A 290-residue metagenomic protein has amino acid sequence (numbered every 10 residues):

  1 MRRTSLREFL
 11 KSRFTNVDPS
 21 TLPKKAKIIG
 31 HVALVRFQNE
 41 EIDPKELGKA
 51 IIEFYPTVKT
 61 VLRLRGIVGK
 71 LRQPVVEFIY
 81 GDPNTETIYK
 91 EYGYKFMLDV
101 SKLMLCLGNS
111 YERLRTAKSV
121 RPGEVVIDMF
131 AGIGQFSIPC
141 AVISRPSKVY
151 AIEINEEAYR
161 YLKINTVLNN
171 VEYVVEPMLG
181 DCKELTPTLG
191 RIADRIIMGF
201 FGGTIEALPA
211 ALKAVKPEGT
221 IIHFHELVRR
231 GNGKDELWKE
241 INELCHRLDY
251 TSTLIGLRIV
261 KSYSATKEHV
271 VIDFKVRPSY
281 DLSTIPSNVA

Functional and structural regions predicted by a protein language model:
M1-A290: SAM-dependent transferase fold signal centered on methyltransferase-like domains, encompassing both Class I
